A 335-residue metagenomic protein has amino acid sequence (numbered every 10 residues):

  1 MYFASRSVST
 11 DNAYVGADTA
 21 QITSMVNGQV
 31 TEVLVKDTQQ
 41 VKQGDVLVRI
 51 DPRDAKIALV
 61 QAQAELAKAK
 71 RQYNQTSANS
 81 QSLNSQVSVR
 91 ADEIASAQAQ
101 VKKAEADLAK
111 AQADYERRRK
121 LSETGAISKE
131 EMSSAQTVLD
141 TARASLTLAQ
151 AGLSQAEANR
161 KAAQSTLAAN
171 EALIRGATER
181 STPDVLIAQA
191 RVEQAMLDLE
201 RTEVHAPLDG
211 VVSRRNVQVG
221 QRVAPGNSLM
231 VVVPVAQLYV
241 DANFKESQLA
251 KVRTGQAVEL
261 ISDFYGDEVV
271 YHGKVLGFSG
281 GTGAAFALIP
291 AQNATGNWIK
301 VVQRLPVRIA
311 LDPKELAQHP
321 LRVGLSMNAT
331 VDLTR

Functional and structural regions predicted by a protein language model:
M1-S7, Q218, P234-Q237, N243-A250 (+4 more regions): Hydrophobic alpha-helix/coiled-coil detector that fires on Leu/Ile/Phe-packed helical surfaces
R6, I57, Q61-D92, S96-A99 (+3 more regions): Extended amphipathic alpha-helical segments
V8-D92, R119, E123-E131, S213-Q218 (+1 more regions): Long, amphipathic coiled-coil "stalk"/hairpin helices in large membrane-associated assemblies
Y14-G16, E32-L34, Q40-V46, S134 (+10 more regions): Surface-exposed patches in structured soluble domains
R49-Q61, D241, D267-H272, R335: Short, Lys/Arg- and Gly-enriched loop/turn segments at beta-strand edges
K103-A109, Q155-Q164, K251, V270-G281 (+1 more regions): Conserved long hydrophobic alpha-helices within structured protein cores
G281-A291: Short, solvent-exposed secondary-structure boundary/capping segments
N293-R322: Acidic- and glycine-rich mobile interface elements
